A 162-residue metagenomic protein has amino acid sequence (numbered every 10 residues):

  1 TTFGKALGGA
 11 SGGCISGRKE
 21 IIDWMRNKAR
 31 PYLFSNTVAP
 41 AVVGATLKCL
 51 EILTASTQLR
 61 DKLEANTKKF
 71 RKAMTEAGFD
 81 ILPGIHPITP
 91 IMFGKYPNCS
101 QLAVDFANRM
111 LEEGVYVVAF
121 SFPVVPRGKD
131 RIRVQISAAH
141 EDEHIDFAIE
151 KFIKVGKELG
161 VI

Functional and structural regions predicted by a protein language model:
T2-G4, S16, M92, S137: Short beta-strand segments
G4, G8-T57: Conserved core segment of the aminotransferase class I/II
S16, E20, T37, A41-G44 (+5 more regions): Conserved active-site and cofactor/substrate-binding residues in soluble primary-metabolism enzymes
W24-N27, K48, A55-A73, F147 (+1 more regions): A non-catalytic, amphipathic alpha-helix used as a structural packing/dimerization or gating element in enzyme scaffolds
L33-V38, G78, A119-V124: Short beta-strand/turn micro-motifs at beta-sheet edges
A55-R60, G78-D80, V161-I162: Flexible, glycine/charged-enriched surface loops at secondary-structure junctions
D61-G114, F122-V124, G128-K129, I136-A138: Conserved PLP-binding catalytic core of the aspartate aminotransferase-like
E112, V124-I162: PLP-dependent enzyme catalytic core of the Aspartate aminotransferase-like
